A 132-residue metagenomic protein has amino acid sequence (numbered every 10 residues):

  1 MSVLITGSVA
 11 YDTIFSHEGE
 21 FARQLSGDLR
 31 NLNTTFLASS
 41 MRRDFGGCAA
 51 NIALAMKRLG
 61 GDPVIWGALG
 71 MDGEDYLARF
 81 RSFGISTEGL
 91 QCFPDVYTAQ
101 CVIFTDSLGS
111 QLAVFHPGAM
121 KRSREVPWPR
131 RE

Functional and structural regions predicted by a protein language model:
M1-V64, D75: Glycine-rich phosphate/adenosyl-contacting loop at the front of the ribokinase-like
S8, G67-M71, S107, H116: Cofactor-binding loop segments of dinucleotide-utilizing enzymes, especially the Rossmann-like FAD- and NAD(P)+-binding
D12, D62-G89: A glycine-rich beta-to-alpha transition motif near the start of alpha/beta enzyme domains, typified by
A22-R23, R81-G84, D106-L108: Short, hinge-like loop/turn segments at secondary-structure boundaries
L59, V96-T98: Short, basic and Ser/Thr-rich N-terminal targeting/leader segments
E88-F93, C101-E132: Conserved phosphate-binding/catalytic loop of the ribokinase/pfkB sugar-kinase fold
